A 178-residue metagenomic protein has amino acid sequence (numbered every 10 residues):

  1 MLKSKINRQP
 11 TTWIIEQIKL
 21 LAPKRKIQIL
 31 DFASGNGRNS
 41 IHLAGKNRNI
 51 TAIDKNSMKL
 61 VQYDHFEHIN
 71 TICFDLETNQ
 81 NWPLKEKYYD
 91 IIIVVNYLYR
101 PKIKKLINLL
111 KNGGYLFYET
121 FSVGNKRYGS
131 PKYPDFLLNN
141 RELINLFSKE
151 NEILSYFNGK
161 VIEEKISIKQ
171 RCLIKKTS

Functional and structural regions predicted by a protein language model:
M1-K24: S-adenosyl-L-methionine
K26-G35: Conserved class I S-adenosyl-L-methionine
G37-T78: Class I SAM-dependent methyltransferase SAM/SAH-binding core
W82-I91: A short acidic, Gly/Pro-enriched loop at the edge of an enzyme's catalytic core that lines a small-molecule cofactor
L98-N108: A short, conserved alpha-helix within the catalytic core of class I
L110-N112: Helix-to-beta-strand junctions that scaffold the AdoMet/dcAdoMet cofactor pocket in Class I SAM-dependent enzymes
G114-G124: Conserved beta-strand signature within the Rossmann-like core of class I S-adenosyl-L-methionine
K160-S178: Core SAM-dependent methyltransferase catalytic element
